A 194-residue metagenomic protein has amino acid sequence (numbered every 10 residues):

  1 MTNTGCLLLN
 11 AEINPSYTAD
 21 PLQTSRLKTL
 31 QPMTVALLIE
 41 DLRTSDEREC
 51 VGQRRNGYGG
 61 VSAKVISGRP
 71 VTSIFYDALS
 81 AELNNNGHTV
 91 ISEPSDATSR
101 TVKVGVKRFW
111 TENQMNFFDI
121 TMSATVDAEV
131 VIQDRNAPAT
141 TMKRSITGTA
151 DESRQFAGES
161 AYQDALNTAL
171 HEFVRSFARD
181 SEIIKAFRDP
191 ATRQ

Functional and structural regions predicted by a protein language model:
T4-S73, E182-Q194: A structural "domain/chain start" motif
L7-D20, N86, V90-T141, D151-S153: Surface-exposed short loop/turn segments
I39-D41, V106-W110, I146-G148: A mature extracytoplasmic/lumenal domain signature
N56-P70, N136-I183: Short secondary-structure boundary motifs at beta->alpha junctions and helix caps
S73-N85: Amphipathic alpha-helical segments
I74, A97-S99, T168: Short, well-structured alpha-helical interface segments that form or flank functional binding sites
